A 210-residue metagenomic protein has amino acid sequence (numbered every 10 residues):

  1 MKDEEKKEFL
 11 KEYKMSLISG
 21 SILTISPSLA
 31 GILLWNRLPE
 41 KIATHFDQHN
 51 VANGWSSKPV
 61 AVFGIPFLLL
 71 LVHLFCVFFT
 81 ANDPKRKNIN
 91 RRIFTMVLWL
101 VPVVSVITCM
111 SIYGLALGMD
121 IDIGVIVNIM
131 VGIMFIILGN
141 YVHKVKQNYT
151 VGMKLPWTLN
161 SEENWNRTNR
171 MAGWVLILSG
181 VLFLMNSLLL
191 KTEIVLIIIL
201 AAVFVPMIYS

Functional and structural regions predicted by a protein language model:
M1-K11: Short, Lys/Arg-rich, polar N-terminal cytosolic tail immediately upstream of the first transmembrane signal-anchor
S16-S21, A61-L68, C76, F94-V103 (+1 more regions): Select subsegments of transmembrane alpha-helices in polytopic membrane proteins, especially boundary-proximal
G20-S21, G54-L69, I121-L138: Alpha-helical transmembrane segments
T24, Y149-S210: Terminal transmembrane helical module of multi-pass membrane proteins
S28-I32, L74, C109-Y113, V181-L188 (+1 more regions): Alpha-helical transmembrane segments of multipass membrane proteins
I32-F63, V151-N160: Active-site and channel-lining beta-strand-loop segments that bind or position nucleotide-derived/phosphorylated
L33-L38, L70-N82, I137-M153, S210: Membrane-water interface of transmembrane alpha-helices
C76-V125: Ordered, amphipathic secondary-structure segments that act as subunit-interaction surfaces in large macromolecular
